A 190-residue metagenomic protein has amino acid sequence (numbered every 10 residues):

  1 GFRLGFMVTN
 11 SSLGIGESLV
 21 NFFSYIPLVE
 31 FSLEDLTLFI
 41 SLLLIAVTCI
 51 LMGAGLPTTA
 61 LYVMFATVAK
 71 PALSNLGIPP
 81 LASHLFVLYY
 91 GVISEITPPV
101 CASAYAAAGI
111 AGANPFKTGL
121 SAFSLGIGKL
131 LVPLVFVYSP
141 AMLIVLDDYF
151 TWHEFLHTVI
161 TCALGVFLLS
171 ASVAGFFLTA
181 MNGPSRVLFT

Functional and structural regions predicted by a protein language model:
G1-T190: Alpha-helical transmembrane segments of multi-pass membrane transport proteins
